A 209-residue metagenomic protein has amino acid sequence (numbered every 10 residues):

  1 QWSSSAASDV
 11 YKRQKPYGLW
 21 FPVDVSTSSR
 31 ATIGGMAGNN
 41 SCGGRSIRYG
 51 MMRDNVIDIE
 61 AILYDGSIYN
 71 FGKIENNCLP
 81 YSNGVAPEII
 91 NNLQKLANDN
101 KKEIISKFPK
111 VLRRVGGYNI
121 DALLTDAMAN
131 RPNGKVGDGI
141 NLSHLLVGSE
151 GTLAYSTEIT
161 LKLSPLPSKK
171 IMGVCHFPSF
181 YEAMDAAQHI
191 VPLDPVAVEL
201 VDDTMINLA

Functional and structural regions predicted by a protein language model:
Q1-A7, Y11: Single conserved hydrophobic/aromatic residue that forms the stacking wall/gate of nucleotide- or nucleobase-binding
D9-D194: FAD-binding subdomain of flavoenzyme oxidoreductases
D194-A209: Terminal amphipathic helices with adjacent charged low-complexity linkers/tails
